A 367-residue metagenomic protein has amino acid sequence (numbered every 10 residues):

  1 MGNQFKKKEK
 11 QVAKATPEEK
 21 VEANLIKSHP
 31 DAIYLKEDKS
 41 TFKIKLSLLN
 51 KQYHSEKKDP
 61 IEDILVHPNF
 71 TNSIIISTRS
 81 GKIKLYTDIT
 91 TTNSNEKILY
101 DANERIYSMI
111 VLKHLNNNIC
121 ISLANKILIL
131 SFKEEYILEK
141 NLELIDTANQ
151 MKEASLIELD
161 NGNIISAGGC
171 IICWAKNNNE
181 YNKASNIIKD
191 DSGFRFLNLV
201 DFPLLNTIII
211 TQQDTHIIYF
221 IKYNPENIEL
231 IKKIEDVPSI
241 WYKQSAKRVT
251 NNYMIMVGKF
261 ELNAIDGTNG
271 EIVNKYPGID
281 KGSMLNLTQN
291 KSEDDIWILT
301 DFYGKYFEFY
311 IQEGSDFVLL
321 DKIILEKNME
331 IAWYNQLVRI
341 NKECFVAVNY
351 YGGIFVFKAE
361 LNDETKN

Functional and structural regions predicted by a protein language model:
A13-D59: A short helix->beta-strand "capping" segment at the edge of beta-propeller domains
N50-E56, S94-Y100, I137-T147, N182-D190 (+3 more regions): A short beta-strand motif characteristic of beta-propeller blades
H54-G81: Beta-strand-rich domains and repeat architectures in extracellular enzymes and scaffolds, especially beta-propellers
D59-V66, E104-L112, A148-I157, D191-D201 (+3 more regions): Repeated scaffold domains used in trafficking and secretory/extracellular systems, primarily beta-propellers
P68-F70, K113-L115, E158-N161, F202-L205 (+3 more regions): Residue-level detector of Asp-centered blade-edge/turn motifs that repeat once per structural unit in beta-propeller
S80-I83, N125-L128, G169-I172, D214-I217 (+3 more regions): Loop/turn residues immediately N-terminal
D88-T91, F132-E135, K176-N179, Y223-E226 (+3 more regions): Short loop/turn segments that connect beta-strands within beta-propeller blades
I331-N367: Blade-level signature of beta-propeller repeat domains, shared across WD40, Kelch, NHL, RCC1 and BNR/Asp-box propellers
